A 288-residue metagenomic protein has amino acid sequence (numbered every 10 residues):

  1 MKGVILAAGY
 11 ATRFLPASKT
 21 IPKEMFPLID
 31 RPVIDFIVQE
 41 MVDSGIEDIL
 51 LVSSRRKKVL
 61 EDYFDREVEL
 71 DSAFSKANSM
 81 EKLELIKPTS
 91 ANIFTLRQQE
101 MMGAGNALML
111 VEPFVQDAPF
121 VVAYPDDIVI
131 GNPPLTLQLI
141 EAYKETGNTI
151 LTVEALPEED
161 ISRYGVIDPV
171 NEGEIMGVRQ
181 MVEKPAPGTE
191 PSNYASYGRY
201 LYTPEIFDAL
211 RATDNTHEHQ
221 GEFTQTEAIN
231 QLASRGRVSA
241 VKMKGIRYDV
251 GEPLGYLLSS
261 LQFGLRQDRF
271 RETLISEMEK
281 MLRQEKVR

Functional and structural regions predicted by a protein language model:
K2-I5, R13, R31-V122, I130-G131: Conserved N-terminal catalytic core of the sugar/cofactor nucleotidyltransferase
G9, R55, P134, P204-E205 (+1 more regions): Alpha-helix/helix-capping structural signal
Y10, D127: Active-site metal-binding loops of divalent metal-dependent hydrolases
T20-D35: Short catalytic helix/loop segments, enriched in acidic residues and glycine and frequently bearing histidine
I34, L60, V111, D126 (+3 more regions): Residue-level signal for inorganic ion chemistry
I128-A209, T213: Conserved core of the sugar-phosphate nucleotidyltransferase
N171-G177, M181, P191-R288: Conserved alpha/beta core of the MobA/IspD/sugar-nucleotide pyrophosphorylase nucleotidyltransferase superfamily
